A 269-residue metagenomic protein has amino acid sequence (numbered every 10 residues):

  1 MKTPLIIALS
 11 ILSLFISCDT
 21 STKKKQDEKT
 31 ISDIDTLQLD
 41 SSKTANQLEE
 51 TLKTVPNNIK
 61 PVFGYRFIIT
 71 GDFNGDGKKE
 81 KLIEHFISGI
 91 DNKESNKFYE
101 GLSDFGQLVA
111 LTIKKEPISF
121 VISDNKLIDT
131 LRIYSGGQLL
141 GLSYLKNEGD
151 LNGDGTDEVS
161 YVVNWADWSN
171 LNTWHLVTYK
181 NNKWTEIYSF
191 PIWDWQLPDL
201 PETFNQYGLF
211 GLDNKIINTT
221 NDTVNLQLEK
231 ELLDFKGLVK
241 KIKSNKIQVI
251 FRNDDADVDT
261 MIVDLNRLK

Functional and structural regions predicted by a protein language model:
M1-L5, D19-T20: Positively charged n-region of N-terminal signal peptides that target proteins for export
L5-L14: Sec-dependent N-terminal signal peptides
S17-I68, F73, N164-K269: Acidic, small-residue rich beta-repeat scaffolds with periodic aromatic anchors
V55-N58, L131-G137: A short beta-strand motif characteristic of beta-propeller blades
P61-K93: Beta-strand-rich domains and repeat architectures in extracellular enzymes and scaffolds, especially beta-propellers
G75-H85, N152-V163, K246-Q248: Acidic/hydrophobic-patterned starts of short beta strands in beta-sheet-rich repeat architectures
E94-R132, L171-Y188, V263-K269: Beta-propeller blade repeat segments, especially FG-GAP/WD-type strand-to-loop junctions in 6- to 7-bladed propeller
G137-N172: Extracellular-facing segments of soluble proteins and assemblies that are Gly/Ser/Thr-biased and enriched in aromatics
